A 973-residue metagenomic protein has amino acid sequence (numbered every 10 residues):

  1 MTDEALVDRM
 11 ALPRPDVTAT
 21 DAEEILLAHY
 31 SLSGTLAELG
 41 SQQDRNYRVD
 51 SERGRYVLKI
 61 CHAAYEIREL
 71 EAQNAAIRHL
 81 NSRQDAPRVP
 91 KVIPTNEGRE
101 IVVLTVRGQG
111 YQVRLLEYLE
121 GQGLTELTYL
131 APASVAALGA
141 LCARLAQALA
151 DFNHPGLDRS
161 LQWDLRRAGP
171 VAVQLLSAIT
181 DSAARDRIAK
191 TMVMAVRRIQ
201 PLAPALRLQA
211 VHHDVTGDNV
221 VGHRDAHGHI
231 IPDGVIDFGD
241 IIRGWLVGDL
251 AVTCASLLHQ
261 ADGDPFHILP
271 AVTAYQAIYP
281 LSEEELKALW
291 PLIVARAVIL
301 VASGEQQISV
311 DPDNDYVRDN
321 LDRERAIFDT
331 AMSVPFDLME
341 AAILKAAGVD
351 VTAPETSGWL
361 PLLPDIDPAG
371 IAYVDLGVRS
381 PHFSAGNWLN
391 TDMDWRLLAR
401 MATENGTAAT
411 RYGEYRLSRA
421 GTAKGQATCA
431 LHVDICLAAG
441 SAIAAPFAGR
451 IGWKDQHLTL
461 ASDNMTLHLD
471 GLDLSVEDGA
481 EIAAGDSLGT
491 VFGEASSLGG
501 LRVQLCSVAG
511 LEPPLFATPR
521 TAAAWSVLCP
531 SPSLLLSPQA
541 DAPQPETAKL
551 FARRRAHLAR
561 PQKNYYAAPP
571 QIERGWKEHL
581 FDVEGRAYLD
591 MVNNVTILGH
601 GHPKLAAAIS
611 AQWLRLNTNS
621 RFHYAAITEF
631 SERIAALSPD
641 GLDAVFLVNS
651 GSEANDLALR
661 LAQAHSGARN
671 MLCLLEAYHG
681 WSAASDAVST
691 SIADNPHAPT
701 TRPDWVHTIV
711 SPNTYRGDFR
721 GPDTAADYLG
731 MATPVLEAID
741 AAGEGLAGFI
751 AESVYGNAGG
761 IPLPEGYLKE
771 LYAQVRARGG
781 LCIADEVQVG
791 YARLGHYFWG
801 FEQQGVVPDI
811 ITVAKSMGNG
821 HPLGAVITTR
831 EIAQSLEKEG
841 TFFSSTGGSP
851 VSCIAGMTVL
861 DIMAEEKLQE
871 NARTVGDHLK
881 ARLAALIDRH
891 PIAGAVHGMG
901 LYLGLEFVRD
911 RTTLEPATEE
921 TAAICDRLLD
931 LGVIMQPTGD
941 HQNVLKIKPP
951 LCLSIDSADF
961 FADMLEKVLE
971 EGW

Functional and structural regions predicted by a protein language model:
D16-A28, D151-H154, P170-H213, H223-H227 (+1 more regions): An alpha-helical support segment within catalytic cores of ATP-dependent transferases
Q42-R53, V57-L58, V92, V196-G248: Active-site acidic catalytic loop and adjacent metal/ATP-binding pocket of ATP-dependent phosphoryl transfer enzymes
E52-N153: ATP-binding pocket architecture of kinase catalytic cores
N96, E126-A184, L206-L208, R669-A687 (+2 more regions): A cross-family kinase active-site recognition segment
A178, L300-T352: ATP/Mg2+ or Mg2+-diphosphate-binding catalytic cores that bind nucleotide phosphates or diphosphates via glycine-rich
L246-P280, V294-D311: Active-site activation/catalytic loop segments of kinase-like enzymes and analogous catalytic loops in related
V351-S384, D478-A483, T490-P545: Acidic, glycine-rich catalytic/binding loops that coordinate metals and/or anionic ligands
D541-W973: Conserved N-terminal phosphate-binding loop of PLP-dependent enzymes in the Aspartate aminotransferase
